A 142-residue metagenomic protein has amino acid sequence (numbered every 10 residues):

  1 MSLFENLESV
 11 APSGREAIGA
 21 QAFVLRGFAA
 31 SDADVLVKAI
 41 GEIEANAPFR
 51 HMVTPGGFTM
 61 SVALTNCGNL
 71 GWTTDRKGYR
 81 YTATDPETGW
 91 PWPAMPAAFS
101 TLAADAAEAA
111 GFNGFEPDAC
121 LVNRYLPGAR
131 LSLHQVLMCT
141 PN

Functional and structural regions predicted by a protein language model:
M1-N142: Non-heme Fe(II) oxygenase metal-center motifs and adjacent flexible, charged/small-residue loops
